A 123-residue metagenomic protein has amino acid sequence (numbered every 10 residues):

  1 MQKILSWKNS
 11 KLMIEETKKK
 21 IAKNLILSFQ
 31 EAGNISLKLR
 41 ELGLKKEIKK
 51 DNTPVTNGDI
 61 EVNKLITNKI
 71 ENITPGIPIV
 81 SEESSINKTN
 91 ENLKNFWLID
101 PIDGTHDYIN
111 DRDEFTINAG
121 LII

Functional and structural regions predicted by a protein language model:
Q2-I102: N-terminal subdomain of lithium-sensitive/metallo-dependent phosphomonoesterases centered on the IMPase/IPPase/PAP
E91-I123: DPxDG-like acidic metal-binding loop motif
